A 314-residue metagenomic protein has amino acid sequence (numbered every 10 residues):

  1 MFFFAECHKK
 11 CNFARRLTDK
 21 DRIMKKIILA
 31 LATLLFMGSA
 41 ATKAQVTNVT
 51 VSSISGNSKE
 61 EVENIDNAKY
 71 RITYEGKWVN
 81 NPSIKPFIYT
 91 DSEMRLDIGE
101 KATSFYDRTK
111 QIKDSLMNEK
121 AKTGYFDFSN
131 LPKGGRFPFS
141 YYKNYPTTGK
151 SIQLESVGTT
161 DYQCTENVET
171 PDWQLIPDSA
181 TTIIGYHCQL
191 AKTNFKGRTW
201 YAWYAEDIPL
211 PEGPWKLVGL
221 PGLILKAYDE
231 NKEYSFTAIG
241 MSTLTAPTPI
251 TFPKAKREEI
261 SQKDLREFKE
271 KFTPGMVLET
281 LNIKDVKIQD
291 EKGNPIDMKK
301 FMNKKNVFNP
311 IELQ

Functional and structural regions predicted by a protein language model:
M1-S58: Bacterial Sec-dependent N-terminal signal peptides
V46-Q314: Extended soluble regions of mature proteins
